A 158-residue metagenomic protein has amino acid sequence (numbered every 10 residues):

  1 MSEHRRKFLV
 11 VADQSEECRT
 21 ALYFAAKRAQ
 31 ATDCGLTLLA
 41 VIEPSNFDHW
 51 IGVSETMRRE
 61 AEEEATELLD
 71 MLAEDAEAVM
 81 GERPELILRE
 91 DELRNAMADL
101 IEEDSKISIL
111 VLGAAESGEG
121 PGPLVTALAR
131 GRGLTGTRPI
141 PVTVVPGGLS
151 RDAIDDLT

Functional and structural regions predicted by a protein language model:
S2-G52, T137-R138, L157: Small/aliphatic-rich secondary-structure junction motif
A29, L72-E77, I101: Conserved hydrophobic residues forming the short capping helix/wall of the S-adenosyl-L-methionine
T37-L39, E85-R89, T143-V145: General small-molecule cofactor/ligand-binding pocket signal
V53-M57, E103-S105: Short, hinge-like loop/turn segments at secondary-structure boundaries
E55-L68: A short acidic, glycine-rich active-site loop that binds or catalyzes chemistry on phosphate/adenosine moieties
A78-E85: A short helix-to-beta-strand connector/capping loop
L88-A96: Charged docking surfaces used in two-component/phosphorelay signaling
E102-T158: Gly/Ser-rich helix-loop-strand patches that form or flank binding pockets for ribonucleotide-derived cofactors
